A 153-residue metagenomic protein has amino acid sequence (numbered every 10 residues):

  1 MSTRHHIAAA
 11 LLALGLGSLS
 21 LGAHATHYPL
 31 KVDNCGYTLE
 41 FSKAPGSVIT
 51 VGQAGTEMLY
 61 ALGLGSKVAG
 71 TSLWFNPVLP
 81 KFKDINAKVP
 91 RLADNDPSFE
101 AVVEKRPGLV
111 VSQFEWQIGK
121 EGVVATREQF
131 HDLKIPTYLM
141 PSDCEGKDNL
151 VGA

Functional and structural regions predicted by a protein language model:
T3, L12, L16, S20-E57: Bacterial Sec-exported substrate-binding components of ABC uptake systems
Y28-K31, T38, L109, A125-A153: Extracytoplasmic substrate-binding proteins
S47-K120: A short, structured surface patch at a secondary-structure boundary
